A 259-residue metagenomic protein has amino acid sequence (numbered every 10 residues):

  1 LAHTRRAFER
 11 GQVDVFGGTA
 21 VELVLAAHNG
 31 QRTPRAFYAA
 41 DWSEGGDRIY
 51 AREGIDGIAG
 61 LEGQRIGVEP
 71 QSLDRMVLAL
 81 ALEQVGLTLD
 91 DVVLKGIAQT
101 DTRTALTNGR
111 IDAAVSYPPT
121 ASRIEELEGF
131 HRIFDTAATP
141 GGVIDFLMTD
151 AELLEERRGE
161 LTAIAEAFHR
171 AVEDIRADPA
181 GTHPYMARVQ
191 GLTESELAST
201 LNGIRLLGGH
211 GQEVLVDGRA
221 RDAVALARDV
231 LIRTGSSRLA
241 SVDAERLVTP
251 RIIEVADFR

Functional and structural regions predicted by a protein language model:
L1-T88, V93-A98, D112-P118, I133 (+1 more regions): Short, glycine-/small- and polar/acidic-enriched structural segments that line small-molecule recognition paths
T4, E22, G45, G57 (+8 more regions): Short phosphate-engaging motifs
V21, K95, T100-Q190: Pocket-lining segment of extracytoplasmic ligand-binding domains
A27, E83, E126, R188 (+1 more regions): Short polybasic/polar patches that bind polyanions
E155-S237: Secondary-structure end/capping motifs
R228-R259: Conserved C-terminal helix/tail region of periplasmic/extracytoplasmic solute-binding proteins
